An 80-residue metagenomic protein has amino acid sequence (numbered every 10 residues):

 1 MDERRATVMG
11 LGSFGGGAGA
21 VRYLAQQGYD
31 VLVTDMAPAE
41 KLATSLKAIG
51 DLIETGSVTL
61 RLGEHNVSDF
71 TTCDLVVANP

Functional and structural regions predicted by a protein language model:
M1-P80: N-terminal leader/targeting and accessory segments in enzymes
